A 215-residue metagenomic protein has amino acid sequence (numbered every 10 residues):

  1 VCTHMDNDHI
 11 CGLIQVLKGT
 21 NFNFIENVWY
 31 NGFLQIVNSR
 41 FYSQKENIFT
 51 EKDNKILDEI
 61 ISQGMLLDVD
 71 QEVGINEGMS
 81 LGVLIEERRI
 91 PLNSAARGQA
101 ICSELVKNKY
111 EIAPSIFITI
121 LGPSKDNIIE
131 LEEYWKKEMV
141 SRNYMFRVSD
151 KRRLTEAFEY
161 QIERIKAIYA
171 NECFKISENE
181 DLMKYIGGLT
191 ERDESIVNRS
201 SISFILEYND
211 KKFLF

Functional and structural regions predicted by a protein language model:
V1, F213-F215: Residue-level marker for buried hydrophobic side chains located in beta-strands that build the well-ordered beta-sheet
V1-D8: Metallo-beta-lactamase
Q15-K212: Flexible, acidic/histidine-containing loops and adjacent segments that form or flank the divalent-metal
